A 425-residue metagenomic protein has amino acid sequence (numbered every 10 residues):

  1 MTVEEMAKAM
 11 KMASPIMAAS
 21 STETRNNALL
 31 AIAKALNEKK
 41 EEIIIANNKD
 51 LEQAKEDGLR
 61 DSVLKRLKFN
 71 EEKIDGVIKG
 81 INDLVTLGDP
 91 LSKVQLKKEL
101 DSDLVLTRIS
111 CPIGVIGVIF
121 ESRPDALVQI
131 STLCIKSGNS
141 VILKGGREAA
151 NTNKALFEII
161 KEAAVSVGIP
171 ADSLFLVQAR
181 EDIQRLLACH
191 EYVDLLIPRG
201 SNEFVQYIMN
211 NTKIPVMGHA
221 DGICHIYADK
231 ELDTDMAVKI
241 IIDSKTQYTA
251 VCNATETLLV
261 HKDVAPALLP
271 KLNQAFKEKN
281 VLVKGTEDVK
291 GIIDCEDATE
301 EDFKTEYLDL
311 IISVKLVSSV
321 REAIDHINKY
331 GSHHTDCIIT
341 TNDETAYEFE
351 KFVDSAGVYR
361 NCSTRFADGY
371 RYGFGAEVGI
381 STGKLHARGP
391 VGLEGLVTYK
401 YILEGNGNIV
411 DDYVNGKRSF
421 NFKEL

Functional and structural regions predicted by a protein language model:
M1-L106: N-terminal Rossmann-like NAD(P)+-binding subdomain of aldehyde/semialdehyde dehydrogenases
A13-S20, A35-K39, A46, D50 (+12 more regions): Change "in soluble alpha/beta enzymes" to "in soluble alpha/beta proteins
A18-A19, K230, L316, I339: A structural signal for short, well-ordered beta-strand elements
T22-E23, L91, V167-L174, Q247-A254 (+4 more regions): Flexible, glycine/charged-enriched surface loops at secondary-structure junctions
T86, Q95-E231, D235: Rossmann-like NAD(P) dinucleotide-binding subdomain of oxidoreductase/dehydrogenase enzymes
S122-D125, Q129-S137, A155, I159 (+3 more regions): ALDH superfamily catalytic-core signature
T299-L425: Conserved C-terminal structural/oligomerization subdomain of aldehyde/semialdehyde dehydrogenase
